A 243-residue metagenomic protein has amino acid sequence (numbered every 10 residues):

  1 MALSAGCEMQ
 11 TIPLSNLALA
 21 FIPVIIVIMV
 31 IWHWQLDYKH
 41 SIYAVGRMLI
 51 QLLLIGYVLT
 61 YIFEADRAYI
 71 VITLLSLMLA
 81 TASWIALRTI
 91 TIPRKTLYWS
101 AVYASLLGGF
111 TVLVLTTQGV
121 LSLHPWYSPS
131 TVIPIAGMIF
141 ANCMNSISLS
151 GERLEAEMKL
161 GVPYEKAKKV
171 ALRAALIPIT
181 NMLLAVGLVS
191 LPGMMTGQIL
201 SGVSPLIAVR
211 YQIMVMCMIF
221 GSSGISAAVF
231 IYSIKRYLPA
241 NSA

Functional and structural regions predicted by a protein language model:
A2-L123: N-terminal transmembrane hairpin
W34-Q35, A156-E165, L200-L206: Juxtamembrane helix-boundary/capping and inter-helix hinge elements in multi-pass membrane proteins
I50, L77-W84, A136-C143, M218-I219: Alpha-helical transmembrane segments and their membrane-interface exit regions
L87-P93, Q198-M216: Hydrophobic alpha-helical transmembrane segments and immediately flanking/interface helices in integral membrane
V114-P163: Membrane-proximal helix-loop-helix units in multi-pass membrane proteins
I133-G137, I207-A227: Pore-lining and gate-forming transmembrane alpha-helices of multi-pass membrane transport proteins
N142-E152, A156, E165-G197, S226 (+1 more regions): Alpha-helical transmembrane segments of helical membrane proteins, especially in multi-pass transport, channel
M218-A243: Hydrophobic alpha-helical transmembrane segments of membrane transport and translocation systems, primarily multi-pass
